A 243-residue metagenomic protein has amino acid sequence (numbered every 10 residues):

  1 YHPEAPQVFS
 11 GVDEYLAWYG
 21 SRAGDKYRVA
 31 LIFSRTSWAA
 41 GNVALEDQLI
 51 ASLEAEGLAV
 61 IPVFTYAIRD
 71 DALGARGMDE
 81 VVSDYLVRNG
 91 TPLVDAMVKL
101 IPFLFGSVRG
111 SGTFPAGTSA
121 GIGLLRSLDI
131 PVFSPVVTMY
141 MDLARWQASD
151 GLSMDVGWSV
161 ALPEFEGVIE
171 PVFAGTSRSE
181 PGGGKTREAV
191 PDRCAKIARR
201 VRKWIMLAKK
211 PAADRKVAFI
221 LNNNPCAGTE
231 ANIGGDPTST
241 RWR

Functional and structural regions predicted by a protein language model:
Y1-R243: An N-terminal assembly and electron-transfer interface module characteristic of large anaerobic redox and radical
